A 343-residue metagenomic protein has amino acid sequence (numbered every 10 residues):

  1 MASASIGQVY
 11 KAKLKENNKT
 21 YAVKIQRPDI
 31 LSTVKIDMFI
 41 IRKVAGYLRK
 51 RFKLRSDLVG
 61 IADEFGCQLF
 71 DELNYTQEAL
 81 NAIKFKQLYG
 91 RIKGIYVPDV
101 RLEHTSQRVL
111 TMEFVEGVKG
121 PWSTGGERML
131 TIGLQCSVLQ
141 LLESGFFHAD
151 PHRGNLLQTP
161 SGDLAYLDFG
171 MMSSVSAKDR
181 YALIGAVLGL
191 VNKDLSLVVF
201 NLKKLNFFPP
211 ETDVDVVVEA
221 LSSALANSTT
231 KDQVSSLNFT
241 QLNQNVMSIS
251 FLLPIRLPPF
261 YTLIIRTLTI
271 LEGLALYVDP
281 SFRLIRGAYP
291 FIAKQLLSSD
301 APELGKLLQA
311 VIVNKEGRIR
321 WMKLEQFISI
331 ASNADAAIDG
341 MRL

Functional and structural regions predicted by a protein language model:
M1-L343: Conserved catalytic cores of large enzyme domains
